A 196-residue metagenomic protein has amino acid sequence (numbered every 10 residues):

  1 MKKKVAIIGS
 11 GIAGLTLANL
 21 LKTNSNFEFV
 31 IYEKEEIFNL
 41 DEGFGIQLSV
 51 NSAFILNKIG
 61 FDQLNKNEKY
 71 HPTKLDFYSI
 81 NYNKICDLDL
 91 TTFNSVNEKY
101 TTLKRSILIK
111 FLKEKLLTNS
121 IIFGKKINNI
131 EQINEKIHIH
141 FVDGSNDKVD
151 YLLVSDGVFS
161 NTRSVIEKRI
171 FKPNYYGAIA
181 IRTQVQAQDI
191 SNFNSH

Functional and structural regions predicted by a protein language model:
M1-A13: Beta1/beta-strand and adjacent pyrophosphate-binding region of the FAD-binding site in flavoprotein oxidoreductases
K3-V5, K22, S49-Q186: Conserved N-terminal helical subregion
G9, E33, V185: Short beta-strand/turn micro-motifs composed of small residues that flank or help shape donor/cofactor-binding pockets
A13, I37, F159: Conserved Rossmann-like nucleotide-cofactor binding loop
K22-E42: Glycine-rich FAD pyrophosphate-binding loop
I37-I55: Conserved N-terminal glycine-rich FAD pyrophosphate-binding loop of Rossmann-like flavoproteins
A187-F193: Short helix-loop capping/hinge motifs at secondary-structure junctions, enriched in acidic/polar residues
